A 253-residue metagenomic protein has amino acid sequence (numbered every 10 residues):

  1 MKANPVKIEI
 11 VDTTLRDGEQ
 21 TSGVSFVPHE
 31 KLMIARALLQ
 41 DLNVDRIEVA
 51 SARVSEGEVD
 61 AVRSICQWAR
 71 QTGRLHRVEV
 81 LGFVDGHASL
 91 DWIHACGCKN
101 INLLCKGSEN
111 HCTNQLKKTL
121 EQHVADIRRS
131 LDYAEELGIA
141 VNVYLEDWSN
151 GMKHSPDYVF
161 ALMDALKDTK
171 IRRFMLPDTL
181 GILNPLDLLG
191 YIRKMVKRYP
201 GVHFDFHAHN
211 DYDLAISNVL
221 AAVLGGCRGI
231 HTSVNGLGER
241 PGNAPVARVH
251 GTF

Functional and structural regions predicted by a protein language model:
M1-F253: Catalytic cores and adjacent flexible loops of soluble metabolic enzymes that perform enolate/carbanion chemistry on
